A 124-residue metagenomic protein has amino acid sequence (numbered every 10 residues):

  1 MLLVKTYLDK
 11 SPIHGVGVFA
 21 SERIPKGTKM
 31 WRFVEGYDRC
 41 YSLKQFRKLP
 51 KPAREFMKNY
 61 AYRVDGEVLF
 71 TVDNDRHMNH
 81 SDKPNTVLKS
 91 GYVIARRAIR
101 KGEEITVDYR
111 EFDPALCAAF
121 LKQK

Functional and structural regions predicted by a protein language model:
M1-K124: Conserved catalytic SET/PR domain of SAM-dependent protein methyltransferases, capturing the structural core that binds
